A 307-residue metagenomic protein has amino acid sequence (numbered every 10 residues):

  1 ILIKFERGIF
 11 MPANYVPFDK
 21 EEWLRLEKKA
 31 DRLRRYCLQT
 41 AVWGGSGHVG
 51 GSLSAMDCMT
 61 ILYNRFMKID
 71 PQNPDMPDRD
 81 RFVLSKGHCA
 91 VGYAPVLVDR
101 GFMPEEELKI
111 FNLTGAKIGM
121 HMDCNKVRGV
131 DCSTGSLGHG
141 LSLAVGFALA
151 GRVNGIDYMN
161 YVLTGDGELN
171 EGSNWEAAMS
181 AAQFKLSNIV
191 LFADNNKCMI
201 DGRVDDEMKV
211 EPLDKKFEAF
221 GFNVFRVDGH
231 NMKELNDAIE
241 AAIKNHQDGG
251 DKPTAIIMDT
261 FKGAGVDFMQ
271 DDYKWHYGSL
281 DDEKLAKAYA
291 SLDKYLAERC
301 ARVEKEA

Functional and structural regions predicted by a protein language model:
I1-F10: Short, Lys/Arg-enriched N-terminal segments with co-localized hydrophobic residues within the first ~10-30 amino acids
A30-S46, D194-N196: N-terminal capping segment at the start of a domain
T40-A41, S52-Q183: Cofactor-binding active-site loop characterized by glycine-rich and histidine/acidic residues
D80-F82, Y158-V162, I189, G250-M258: Generic beta-sheet signal
H88-C89, Y93, N196-K197, N231 (+1 more regions): Glycine-rich beta-alpha junction loops
A94-V96, D123, S173-W175, D201-D205 (+2 more regions): Short acidic, glycine/serine/threonine-rich loops at helix termini
G129, S133-S136, L141-H246: Thiamine diphosphate
M232-A307: Glycine/aspartate-rich loop-and-adjacent alpha/beta segment that forms the canonical ThDP
